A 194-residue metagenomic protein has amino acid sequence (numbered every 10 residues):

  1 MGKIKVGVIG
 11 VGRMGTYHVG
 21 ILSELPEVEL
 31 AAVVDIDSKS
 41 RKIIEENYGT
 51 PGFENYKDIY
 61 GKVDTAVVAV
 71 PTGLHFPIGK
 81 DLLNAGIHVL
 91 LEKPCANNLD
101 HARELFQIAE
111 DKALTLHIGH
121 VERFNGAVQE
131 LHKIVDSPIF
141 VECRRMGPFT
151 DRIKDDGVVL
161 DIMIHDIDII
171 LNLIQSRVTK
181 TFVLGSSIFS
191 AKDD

Functional and structural regions predicted by a protein language model:
M1-Y48, I170: N-terminal Rossmann-like dinucleotide-binding module
H18, Y48-F106: Beta-loop-alpha module in the N-terminal Rossmann-like domain of NAD(P)-dependent dehydrogenases, especially those
V28, D64, I87, L114-T115: Short, well-ordered coil/turn segments that N-cap beta-strands
A31, D64, I139: Conserved acidic residues
E54, L91, I118-H120, F182-G185: Short loop/edge segments at beta-strand edges and connector loops that shape dinucleotide/nucleotide cofactor-binding
A96-I153: A contiguous active-site-proximal alpha/beta segment in oxidoreductase catalytic domains
T150-D194: Rossmann-like dinucleotide-binding domain that binds NAD(P)(H)
